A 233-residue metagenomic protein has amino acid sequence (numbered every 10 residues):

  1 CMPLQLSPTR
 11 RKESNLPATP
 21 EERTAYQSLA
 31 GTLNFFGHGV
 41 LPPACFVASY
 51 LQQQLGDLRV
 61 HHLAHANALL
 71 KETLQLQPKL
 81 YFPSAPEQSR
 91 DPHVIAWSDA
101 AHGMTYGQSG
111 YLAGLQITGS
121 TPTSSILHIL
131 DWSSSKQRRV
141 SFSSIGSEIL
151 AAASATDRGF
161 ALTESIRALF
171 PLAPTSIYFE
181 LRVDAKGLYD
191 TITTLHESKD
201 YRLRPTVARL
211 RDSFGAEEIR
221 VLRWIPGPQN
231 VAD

Functional and structural regions predicted by a protein language model:
C1-D233: Long, low-complexity, charge-biased intrinsically disordered regions
